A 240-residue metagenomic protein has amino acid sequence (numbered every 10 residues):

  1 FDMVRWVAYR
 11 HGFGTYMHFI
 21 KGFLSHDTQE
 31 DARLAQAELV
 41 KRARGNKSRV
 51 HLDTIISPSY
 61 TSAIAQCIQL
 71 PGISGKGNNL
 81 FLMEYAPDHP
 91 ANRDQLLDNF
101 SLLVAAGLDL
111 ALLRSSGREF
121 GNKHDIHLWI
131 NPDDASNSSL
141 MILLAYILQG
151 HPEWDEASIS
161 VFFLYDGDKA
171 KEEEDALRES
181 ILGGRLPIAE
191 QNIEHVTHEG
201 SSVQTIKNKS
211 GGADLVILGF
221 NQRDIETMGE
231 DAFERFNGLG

Functional and structural regions predicted by a protein language model:
F1-G240: Membrane-embedded alpha-helical bundles that form conduits across membranes
